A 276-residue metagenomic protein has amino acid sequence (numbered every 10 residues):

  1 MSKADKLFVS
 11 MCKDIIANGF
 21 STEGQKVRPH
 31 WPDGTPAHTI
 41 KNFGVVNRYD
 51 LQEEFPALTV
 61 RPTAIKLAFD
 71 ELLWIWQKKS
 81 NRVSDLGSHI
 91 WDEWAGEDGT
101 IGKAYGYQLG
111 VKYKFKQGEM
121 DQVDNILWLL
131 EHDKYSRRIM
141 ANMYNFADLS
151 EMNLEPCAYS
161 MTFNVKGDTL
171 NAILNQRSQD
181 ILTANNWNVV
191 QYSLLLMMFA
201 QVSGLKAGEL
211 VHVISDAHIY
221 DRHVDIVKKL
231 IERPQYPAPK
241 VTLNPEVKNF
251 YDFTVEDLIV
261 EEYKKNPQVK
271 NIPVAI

Functional and structural regions predicted by a protein language model:
M1-I276: Terminal, non-catalytic protein-protein interaction segments that mediate quaternary/complex assembly
